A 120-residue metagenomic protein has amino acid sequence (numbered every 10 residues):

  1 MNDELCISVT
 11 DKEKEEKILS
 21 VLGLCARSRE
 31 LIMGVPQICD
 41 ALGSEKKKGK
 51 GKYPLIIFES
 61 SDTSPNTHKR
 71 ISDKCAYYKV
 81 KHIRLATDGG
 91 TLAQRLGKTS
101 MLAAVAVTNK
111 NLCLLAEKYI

Functional and structural regions predicted by a protein language model:
M1-V21: Short, compositionally biased "basic patch" segments
K14-L55: N-terminal first-folded block
G43-K46, A76, G97: Signal for well-folded cores of large energy- and translation-related assemblies
G49-Y53, T63-A93: Feature captures the catalytic cores and cofactor-binding loops of soluble hydro-lyases/lyases that act on carboxylate
E59: Acidic/histidine-rich catalytic cores and adjacent linkers of DNA breakage/strand-transfer/modification proteins
Y78-I120: Short basic, glycine-rich beta-strand/loop surfaces that mediate nucleic-acid
